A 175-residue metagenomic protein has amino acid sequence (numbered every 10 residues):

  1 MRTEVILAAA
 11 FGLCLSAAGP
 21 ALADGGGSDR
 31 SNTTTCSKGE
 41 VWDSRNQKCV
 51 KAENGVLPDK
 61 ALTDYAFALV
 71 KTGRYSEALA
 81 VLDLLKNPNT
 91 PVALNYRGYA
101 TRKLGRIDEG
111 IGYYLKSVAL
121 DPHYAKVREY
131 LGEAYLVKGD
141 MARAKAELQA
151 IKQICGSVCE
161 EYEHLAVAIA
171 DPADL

Functional and structural regions predicted by a protein language model:
R2-V5, P20-L62: Long, contiguous interaction/recruitment modules in multidomain scaffold/adaptor proteins
G55-P88, V92, T101: Alpha-helical segment of the N-proximal tetratricopeptide repeat
T90, Y124, V158-C159: Residue-level recognition of tetratricopeptide repeat
Y96, Y130, H164-A168: Canonical tetratricopeptide repeat
K145-L175: Terminal, low-structured helical/coil segments at or just beyond the last alpha-helical repeat
